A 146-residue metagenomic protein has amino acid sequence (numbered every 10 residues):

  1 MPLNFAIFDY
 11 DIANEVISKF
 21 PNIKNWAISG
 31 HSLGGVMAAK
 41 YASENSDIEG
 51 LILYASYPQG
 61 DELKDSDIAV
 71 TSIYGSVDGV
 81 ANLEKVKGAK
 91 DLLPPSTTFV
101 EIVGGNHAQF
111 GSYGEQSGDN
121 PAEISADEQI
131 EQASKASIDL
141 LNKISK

Functional and structural regions predicted by a protein language model:
P2-I23, I28, K40, S137: Alpha/beta-hydrolase active-site loop
I17, G35-S46, L51: Short glycine-enriched nucleophile-adjacent loop and the immediately C-terminal alpha-helix near the catalytic center
W26-G35, G75: Conserved alpha/beta-hydrolase "nucleophile elbow" surrounding the catalytic nucleophile
S46-P58, A69: A conserved short beta-strand
S66, S72-Y74: Short beta-strand/loop motif that positions the catalytic acidic residue of the alpha/beta-hydrolase fold
Y74-E128: Active-site-adjacent alpha-helix of alpha/beta-hydrolase-fold enzymes
S117-K146: Catalytic active-site module of serine/aspartate enzymes centered on a nucleophile-bearing elbow/loop
